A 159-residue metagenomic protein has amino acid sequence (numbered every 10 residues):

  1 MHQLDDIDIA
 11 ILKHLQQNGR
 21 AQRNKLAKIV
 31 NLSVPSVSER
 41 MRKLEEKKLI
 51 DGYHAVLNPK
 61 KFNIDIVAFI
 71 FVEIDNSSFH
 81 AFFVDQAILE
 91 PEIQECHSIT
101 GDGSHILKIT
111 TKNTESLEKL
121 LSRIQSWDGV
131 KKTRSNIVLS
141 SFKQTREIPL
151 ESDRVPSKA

Functional and structural regions predicted by a protein language model:
M1-A159: A compositional/biophysical signature of low hydrophobicity enriched in polar/charged and small residues
